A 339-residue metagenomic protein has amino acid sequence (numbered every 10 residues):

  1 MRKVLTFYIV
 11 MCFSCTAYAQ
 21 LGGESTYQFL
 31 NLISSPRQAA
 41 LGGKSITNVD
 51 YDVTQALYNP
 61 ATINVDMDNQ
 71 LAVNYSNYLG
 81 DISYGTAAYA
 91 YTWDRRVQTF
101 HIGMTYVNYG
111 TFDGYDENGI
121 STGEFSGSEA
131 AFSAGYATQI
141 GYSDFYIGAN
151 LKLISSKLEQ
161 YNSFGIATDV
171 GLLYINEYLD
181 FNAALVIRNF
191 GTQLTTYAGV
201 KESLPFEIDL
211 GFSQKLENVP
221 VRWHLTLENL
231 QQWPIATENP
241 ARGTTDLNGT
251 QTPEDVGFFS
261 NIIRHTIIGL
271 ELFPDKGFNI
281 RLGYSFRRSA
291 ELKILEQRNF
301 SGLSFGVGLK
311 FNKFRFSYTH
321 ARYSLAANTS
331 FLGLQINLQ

Functional and structural regions predicted by a protein language model:
M1: NAD-dependent ADP-ribosyltransferases
V4-S14: Sec-dependent N-terminal signal peptides
Q20-Q339: Subset of outer-membrane beta-barrel
